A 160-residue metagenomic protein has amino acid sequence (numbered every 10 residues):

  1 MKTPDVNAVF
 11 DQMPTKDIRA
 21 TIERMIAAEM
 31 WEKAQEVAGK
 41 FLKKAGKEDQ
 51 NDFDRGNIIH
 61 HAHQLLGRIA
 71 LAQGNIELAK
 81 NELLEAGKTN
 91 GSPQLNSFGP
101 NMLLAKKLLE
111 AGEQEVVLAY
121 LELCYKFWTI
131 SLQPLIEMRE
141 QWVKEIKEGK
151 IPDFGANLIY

Functional and structural regions predicted by a protein language model:
T3-F10, K43-G56, T89-P93: Flexible helix-coil transition and linker loops at the boundaries of alpha-helical arrays
M13, N51-I58, N96, V116 (+1 more regions): Structural signature of alpha-solenoid helical repeat junctions
K16, I59-H61, G99, A119: Residue register of alpha-helical TPR repeats
Q114-Y160: Terminal, low-structured helical/coil segments at or just beyond the last alpha-helical repeat
